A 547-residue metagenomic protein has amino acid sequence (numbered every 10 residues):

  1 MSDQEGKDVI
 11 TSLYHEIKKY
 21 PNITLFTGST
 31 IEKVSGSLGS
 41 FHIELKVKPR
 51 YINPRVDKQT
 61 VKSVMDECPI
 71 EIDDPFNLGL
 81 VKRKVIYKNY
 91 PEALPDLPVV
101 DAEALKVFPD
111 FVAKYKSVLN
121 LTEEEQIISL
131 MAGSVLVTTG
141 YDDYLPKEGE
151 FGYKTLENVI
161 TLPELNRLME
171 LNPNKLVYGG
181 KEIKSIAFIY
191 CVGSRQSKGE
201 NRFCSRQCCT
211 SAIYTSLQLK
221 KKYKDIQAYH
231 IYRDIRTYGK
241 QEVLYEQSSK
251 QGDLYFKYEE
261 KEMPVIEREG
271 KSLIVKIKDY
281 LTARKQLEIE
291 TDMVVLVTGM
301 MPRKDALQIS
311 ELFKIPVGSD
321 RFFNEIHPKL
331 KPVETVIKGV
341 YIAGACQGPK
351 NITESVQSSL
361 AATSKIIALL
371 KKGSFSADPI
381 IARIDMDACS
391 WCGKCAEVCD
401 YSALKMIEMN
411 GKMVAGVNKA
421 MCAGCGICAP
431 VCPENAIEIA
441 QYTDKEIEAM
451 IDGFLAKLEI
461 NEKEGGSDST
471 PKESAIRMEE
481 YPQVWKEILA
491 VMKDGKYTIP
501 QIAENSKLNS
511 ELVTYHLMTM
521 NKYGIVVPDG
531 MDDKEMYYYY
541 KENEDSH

Functional and structural regions predicted by a protein language model:
M1-I460: Residues forming the flavin
I407-E408, V527-M531: Beta-hairpin "wing" of winged helix-turn-helix
E462-I488, K534-M536: Short alpha-helical segments that sit at the start of domains
D494-T498: Short capping segments at the starts of secondary-structure elements
Q501-N505: A short acidic, leucine-rich amphipathic alpha-helix
L508-T519: Short amphipathic alpha-helical interaction segments
T519-P528: Short, solvent-exposed alpha-helical "recognition" segments
E544-H547: Short, amphipathic alpha-helical interaction segments positioned at domain boundaries
